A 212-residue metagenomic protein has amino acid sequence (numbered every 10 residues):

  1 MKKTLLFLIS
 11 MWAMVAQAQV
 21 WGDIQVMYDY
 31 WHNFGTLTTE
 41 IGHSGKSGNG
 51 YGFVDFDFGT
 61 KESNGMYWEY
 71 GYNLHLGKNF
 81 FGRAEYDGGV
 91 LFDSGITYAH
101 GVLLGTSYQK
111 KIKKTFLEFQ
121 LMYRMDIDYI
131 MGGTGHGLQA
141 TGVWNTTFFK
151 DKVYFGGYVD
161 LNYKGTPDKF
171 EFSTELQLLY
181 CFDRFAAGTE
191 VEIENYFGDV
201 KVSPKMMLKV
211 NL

Functional and structural regions predicted by a protein language model:
M1-W21: Cleavable N-terminal export/targeting peptides
A18-T60: Short glycine/proline- and aromatic-enriched beta-strand/turn motifs that initiate or cap beta-hairpins
G22, S47-G52, G77-G82, K111-F119 (+2 more regions): Repeated loop/turn-to-beta-strand initiation elements of outer-membrane beta-barrel proteins
V26-Y30, G52-F56, A84-G88, F119-M125 (+2 more regions): Transmembrane beta-barrel strands of outer-membrane/channel proteins
N33-L37, N64-W68, I96-V102, T134-A140 (+2 more regions): Residues that define the transmembrane beta-barrel architecture of outer-membrane proteins
T39-H43, Y70-L74, L104-K110, L121-Y123 (+3 more regions): Residues on the lipid-exposed face of transmembrane beta-strands in outer-membrane beta-barrel proteins
E69-I127, T146: Gram-negative (and chloroplast) outer-membrane scaffold detector with strong preference for beta-barrel transmembrane
M122-A186, E190-V200, K209-L212: Outer-membrane beta-barrel transmembrane domain signature
